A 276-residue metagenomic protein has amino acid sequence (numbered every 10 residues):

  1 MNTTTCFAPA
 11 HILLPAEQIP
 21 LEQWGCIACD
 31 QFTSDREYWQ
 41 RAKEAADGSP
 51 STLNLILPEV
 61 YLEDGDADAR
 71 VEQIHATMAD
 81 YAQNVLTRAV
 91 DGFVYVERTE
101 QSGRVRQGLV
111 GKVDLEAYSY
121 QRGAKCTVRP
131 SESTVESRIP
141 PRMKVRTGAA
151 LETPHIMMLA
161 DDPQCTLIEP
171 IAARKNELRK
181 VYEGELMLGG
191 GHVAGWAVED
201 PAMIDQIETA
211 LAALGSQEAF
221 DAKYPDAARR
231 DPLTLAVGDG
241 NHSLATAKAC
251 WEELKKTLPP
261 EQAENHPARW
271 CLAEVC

Functional and structural regions predicted by a protein language model:
M1-G190, E199, Y224: N-terminal extension/subdomain marker
L13-L14, W39-R41, A247, K256-P260 (+1 more regions): Feature captures the catalytic ectodomains and active-site-proximal regions of enzymes that hydrolyze or transfer
S49, L151-P154, R229-L233, H266-R269: Short, well-ordered loop/turn elements at secondary-structure boundaries
A150, E199, M203, L235-S243: Short, contiguous, pocket-lining structural segments that sit at or immediately flank catalytic/ligand-binding sites
L159, G238, E274: Short beta-strand segments
M187-T209: Glycine-rich phosphate-binding "P-loop"
A213-L258: Active-site beta-strand/loop microenvironment that shapes enzyme catalytic pockets
P260-C276: Class I SAM-dependent methyltransferase SAM-binding "motif I" and its flanking Rossmann-like core
